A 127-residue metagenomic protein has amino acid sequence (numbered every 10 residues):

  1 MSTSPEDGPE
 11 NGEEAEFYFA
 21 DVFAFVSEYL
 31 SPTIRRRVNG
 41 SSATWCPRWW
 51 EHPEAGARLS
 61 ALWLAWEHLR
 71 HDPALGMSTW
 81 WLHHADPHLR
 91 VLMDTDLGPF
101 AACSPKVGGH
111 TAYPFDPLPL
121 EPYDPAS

Functional and structural regions predicted by a protein language model:
M1-E13, F17, P73-A74, D116-S127: Non-catalytic accessory regions used for complex assembly or targeting
S2-W45: Short terminal alpha-helical segments
G12, W45-R48, L75-S78: Alpha-helical rod/repeat scaffolding segments in eukaryotic adaptors/tethers and long-chain four-helix cytokines
W49-E54: Short basic-aromatic helix/loop recognition motifs at nucleic-acid and histone-peptide binding interfaces
A55-L59: Short amphipathic alpha-helical heptad-repeat segments
L62: Phosphate/adenylate-binding glycine loop and adjacent helical scaffold
W66-P73: Secondary-structure edge/capping motif, primarily at the C-terminal ends of alpha-helices and the immediately following
G76-S127: Amphipathic alpha-helical binding modules
